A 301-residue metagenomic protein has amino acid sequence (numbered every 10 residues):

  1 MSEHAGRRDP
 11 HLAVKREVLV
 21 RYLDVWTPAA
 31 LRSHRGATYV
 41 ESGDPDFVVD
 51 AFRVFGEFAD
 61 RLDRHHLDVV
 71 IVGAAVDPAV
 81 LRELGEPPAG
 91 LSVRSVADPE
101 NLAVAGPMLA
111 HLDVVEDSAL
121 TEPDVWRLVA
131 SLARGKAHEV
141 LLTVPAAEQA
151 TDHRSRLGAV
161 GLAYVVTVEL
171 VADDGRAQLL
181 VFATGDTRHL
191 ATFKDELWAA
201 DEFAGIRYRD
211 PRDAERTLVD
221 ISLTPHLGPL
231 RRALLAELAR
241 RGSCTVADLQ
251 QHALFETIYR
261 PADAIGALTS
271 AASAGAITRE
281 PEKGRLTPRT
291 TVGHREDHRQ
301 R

Functional and structural regions predicted by a protein language model:
M1-S243, L254-Q300: Class I S-adenosyl-L-methionine-dependent methyltransferase catalytic core
V246: Helix-turn-helix DNA-binding elements, focusing on the entry/boundary residues of the two helices that contact DNA
